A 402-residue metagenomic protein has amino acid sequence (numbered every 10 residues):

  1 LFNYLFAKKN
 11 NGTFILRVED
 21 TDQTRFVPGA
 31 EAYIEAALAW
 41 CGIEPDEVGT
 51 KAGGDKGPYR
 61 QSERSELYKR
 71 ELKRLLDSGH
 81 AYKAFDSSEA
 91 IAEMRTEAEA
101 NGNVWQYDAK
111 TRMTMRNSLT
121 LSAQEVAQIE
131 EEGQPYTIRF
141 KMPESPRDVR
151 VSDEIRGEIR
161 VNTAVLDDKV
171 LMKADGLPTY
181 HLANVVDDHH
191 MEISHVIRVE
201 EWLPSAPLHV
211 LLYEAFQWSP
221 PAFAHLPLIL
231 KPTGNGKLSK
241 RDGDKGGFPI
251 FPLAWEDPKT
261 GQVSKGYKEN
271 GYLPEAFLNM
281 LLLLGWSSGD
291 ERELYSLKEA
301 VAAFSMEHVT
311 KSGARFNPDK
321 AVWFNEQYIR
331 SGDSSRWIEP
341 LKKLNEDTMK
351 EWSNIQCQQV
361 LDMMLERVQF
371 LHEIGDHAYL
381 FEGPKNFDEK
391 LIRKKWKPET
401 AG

Functional and structural regions predicted by a protein language model:
L1-N103, P204-A215, A276: N-terminal Rossmann-like or analogous alpha/beta NTP/dinucleotide-binding catalytic cores that position adenine
D20-D22, H190, I197, Y328: A generic structural motif
F26-A32, C41-D46, T50, R160-A164 (+2 more regions): Conserved nucleotide- and phosphate/pyrophosphate-binding catalytic cores in adenylate/nucleotidyl-handling enzymes
Y33-C41, E63-R70, A100-M113, D242-F248 (+2 more regions): Short, structured secondary-structure boundary patches
A52-D55, M191, G261: Short glycine-enriched loop/turn motifs at secondary-structure junctions
Y68, A90-I91, V126, A300 (+2 more regions): Hydrophobic/aromatic residues in well-formed alpha-helices
R74, Y82-K83, S87-K245, P249 (+2 more regions): Active-site cores that bind ATP or allylic diphosphates and position pyrophosphate for catalysis
